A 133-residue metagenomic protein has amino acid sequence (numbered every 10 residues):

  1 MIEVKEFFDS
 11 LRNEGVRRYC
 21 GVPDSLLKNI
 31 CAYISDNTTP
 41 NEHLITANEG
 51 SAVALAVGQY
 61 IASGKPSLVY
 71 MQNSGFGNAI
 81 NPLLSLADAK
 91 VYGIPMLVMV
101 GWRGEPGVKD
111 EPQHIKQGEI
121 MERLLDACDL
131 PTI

Functional and structural regions predicted by a protein language model:
M1-T132: Thiamine diphosphate
